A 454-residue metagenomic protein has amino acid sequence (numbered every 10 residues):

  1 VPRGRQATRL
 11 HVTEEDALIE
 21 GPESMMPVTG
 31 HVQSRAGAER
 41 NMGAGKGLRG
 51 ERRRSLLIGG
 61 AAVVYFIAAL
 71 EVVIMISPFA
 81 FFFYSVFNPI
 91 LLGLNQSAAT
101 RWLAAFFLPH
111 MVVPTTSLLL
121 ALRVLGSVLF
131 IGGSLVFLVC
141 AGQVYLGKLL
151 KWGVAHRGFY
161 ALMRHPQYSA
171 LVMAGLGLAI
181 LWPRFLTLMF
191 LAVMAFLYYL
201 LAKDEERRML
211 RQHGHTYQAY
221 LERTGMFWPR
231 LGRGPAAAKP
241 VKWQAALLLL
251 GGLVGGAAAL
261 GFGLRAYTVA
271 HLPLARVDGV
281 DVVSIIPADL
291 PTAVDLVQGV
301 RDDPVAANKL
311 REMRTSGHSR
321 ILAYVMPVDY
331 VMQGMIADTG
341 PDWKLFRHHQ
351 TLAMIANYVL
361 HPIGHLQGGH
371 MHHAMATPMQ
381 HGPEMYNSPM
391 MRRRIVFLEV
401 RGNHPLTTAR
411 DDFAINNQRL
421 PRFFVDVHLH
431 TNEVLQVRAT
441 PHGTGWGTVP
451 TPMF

Functional and structural regions predicted by a protein language model:
P2-H156, A174-M453: Membrane-anchoring alpha-helices and their flanking helix-loop junctions
F159: Short alpha-helical H-box segment flanking the phosphoacceptor histidine in two-component systems
L162-R164, S169: Conserved SAM-binding loop
